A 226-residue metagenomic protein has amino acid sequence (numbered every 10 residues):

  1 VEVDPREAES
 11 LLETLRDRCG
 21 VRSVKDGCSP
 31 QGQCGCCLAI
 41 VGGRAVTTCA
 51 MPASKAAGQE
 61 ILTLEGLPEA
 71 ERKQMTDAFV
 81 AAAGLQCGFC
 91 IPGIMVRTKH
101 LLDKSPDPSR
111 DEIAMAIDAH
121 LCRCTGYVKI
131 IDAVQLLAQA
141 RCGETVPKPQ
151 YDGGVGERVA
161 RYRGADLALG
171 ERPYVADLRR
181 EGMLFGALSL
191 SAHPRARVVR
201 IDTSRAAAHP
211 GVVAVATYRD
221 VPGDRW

Functional and structural regions predicted by a protein language model:
V1-P5, C19-R22, S29, L85-G88 (+2 more regions): Cofactor-binding beta-sheet edge motifs in enzyme active sites
V1-Q150: Signature of N-terminal electron-transfer/Fe-S-associated modules in redox systems
